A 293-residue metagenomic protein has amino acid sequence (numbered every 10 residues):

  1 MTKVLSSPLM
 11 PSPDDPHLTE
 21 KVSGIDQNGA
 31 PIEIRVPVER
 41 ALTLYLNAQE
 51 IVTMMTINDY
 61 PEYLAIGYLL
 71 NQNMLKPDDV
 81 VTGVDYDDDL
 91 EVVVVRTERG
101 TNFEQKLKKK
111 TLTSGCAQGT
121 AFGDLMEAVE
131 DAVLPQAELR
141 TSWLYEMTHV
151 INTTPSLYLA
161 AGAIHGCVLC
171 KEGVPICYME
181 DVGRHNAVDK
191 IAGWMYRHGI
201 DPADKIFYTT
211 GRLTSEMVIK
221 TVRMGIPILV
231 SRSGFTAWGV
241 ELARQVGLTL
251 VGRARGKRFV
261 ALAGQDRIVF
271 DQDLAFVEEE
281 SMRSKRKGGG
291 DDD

Functional and structural regions predicted by a protein language model:
T2-E172, C177-Y178: Intrinsically disordered, low-complexity regions enriched in acidic/Ser/Thr/Pro/Gln residues
I66-Y68, M74-P77, Y86-D87, G115-G119 (+7 more regions): Short, surface-exposed linear patches
Q72, Y86-D87, V133, A137 (+9 more regions): Short, surface-exposed, charged/polar-biased interaction segments
M74-K76, V84-Y86, D124-A128, H198-G199 (+3 more regions): Short C-terminal domain-edge/linker segments immediately following a structured domain
D181: Flexible, glycine- and charge-enriched loops at secondary-structure boundaries
R184-L274: Feature captures the catalytic cores and cofactor-binding loops of soluble hydro-lyases/lyases that act on carboxylate
E278: Mg2+-dependent phosphoryl-transfer enzymes with acidic/Ser/Thr/Gly-rich catalytic loops
S284-D293: Long, low-complexity, intrinsically disordered segments
